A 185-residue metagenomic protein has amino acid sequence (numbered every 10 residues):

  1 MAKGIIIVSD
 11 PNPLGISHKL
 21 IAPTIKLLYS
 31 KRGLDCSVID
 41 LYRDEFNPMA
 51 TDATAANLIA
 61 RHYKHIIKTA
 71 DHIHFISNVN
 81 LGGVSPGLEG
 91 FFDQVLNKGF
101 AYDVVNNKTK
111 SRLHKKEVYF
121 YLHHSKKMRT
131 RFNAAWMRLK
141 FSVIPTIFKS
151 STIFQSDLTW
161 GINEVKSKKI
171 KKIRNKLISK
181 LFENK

Functional and structural regions predicted by a protein language model:
A2-K3, D35-S37, K116-E117, T152: Residues at the starts of beta-strands that form the adenosine-phosphate
A2-L34: N-terminal beta1-alpha1 ligand-phosphate binding loop
P11-N12, R43, H124-K126: Short, glycine/serine-rich, charged loops/turns that create anion-binding and catalytic segments at active sites
S17-Y29, A134-K149: Short, solvent-exposed amphipathic alpha-helices that sit in or adjacent to ligand/effector-binding or catalytic
L34-E45, Q155-W160: A short beta-strand-loop structural module common to alpha/beta enzyme folds
L41-L58, K166-S167: N-terminal beta-loop-helix "entrance" segment that forms/cooperates in small-molecule cofactor or anionic ligand
L58-V143: Helix-loop-strand module that forms the ligand-binding subsite of alpha/beta enzymes
L139-K185: Glycine-rich phosphate/pyrophosphate-binding loop and the adjoining helix
